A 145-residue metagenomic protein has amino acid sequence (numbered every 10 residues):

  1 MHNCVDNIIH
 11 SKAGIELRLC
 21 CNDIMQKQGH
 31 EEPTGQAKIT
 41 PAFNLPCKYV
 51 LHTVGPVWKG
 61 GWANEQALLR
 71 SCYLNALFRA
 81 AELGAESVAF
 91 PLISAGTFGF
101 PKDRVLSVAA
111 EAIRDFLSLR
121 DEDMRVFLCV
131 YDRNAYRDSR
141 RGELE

Functional and structural regions predicted by a protein language model:
M1-E145: Macrodomain-like recognition of ADP-ribose-binding/processing modules
